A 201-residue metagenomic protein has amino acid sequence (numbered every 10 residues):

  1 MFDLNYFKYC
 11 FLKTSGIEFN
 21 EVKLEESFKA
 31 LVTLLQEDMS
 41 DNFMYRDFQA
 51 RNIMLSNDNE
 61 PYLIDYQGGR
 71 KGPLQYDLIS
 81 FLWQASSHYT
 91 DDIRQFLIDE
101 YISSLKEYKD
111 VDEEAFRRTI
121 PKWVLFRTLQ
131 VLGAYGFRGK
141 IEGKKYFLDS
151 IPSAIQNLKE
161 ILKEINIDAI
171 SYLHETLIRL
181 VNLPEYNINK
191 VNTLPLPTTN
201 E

Functional and structural regions predicted by a protein language model:
M1-Y45, M54-N57: ATP-dependent phospho-/nucleotidyl transfer catalytic cores
F2-T14, L74-D110, K122-E142, A154-L162: Active-site activation/catalytic loop segments of kinase-like enzymes and analogous catalytic loops in related
I17, I53, K71, Y101 (+1 more regions): Localized chelating/binding microdomains that coordinate divalent metal ions or stabilize phosphate-bearing
L24-F28, L125, F147-I151: Hydrophobic packing residues in well-ordered alpha-helices of helical domains and bundles
L31, L35, Y108-A115: Acidic/His metal-coordination segments adjacent to aromatic residues that form catalytic metal sites in metalloenzymes
L31-L78, H88: Active-site acidic catalytic loop and adjacent metal/ATP-binding pocket of ATP-dependent phosphoryl transfer enzymes
D112-V124, D149: All-alpha amphipathic helical-bundle segments outside canonical DNA-binding/catalytic cores that form hydrophobic
G133-E201: ATP/Mg2+ or Mg2+-diphosphate-binding catalytic cores that bind nucleotide phosphates or diphosphates via glycine-rich
